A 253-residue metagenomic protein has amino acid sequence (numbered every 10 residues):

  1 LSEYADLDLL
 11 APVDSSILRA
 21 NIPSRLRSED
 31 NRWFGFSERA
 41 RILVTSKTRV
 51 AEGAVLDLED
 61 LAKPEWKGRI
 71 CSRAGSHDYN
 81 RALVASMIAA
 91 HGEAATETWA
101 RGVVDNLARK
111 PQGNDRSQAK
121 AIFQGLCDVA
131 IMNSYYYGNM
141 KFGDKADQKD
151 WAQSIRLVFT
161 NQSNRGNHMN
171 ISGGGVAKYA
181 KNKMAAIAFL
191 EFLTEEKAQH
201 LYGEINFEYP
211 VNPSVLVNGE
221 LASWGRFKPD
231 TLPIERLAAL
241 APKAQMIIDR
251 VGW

Functional and structural regions predicted by a protein language model:
L1-R19, D147-K149: Extracytoplasmic "Venus flytrap"/periplasmic binding protein-like
A5, A121-F123, V176: Hydrophobic residues within well-ordered alpha-helices
A11-L43, E59, I70-C71: A structural signal for short loop-to-beta-strand junctions that line the ligand-binding cleft of periplasmic/secreted
I42-R49, M169-N182, L201-Y202: A bilobed periplasmic-binding-protein/Venus flytrap-type ligand-binding module shared by bacterial periplasmic
T48-L56, I88-E97, A180-A186: Short helix-loop capping/hinge motifs at secondary-structure junctions, enriched in acidic/polar residues
G68-S76, F192-P213: Periplasmic-binding protein-like
G75, Y79-A82, S86-F159: Ligand-binding pocket segment of bilobal, Venus flytrap-like solute-binding proteins
V217-W253: Extracellular/periplasmic bilobal clamshell ligand-binding domains
